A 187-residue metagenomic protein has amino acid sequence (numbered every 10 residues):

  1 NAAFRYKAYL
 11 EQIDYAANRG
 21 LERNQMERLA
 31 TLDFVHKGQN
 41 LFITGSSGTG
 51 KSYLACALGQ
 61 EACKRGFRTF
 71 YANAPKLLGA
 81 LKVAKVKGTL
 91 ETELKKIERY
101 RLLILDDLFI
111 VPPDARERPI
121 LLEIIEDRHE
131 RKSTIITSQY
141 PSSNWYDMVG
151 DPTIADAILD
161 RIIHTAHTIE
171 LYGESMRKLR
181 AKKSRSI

Functional and structural regions predicted by a protein language model:
N1-R23: Charged, amphipathic alpha-helical linker segments immediately N-terminal to NTP-binding catalytic cores
A3-A8, H36, E98, R161-H164: A generic structural signal for short, non-catalytic loop/turn and secondary-structure boundary residues
Q12, T44, N144-Y146: Short hinge/gating elements
L21-R99: Conserved P-loop
R68, A72, K76-R99, L105-I187: Replace "adjacent to P-loop NTPase cores in ATP/GTP-dependent enzymes" with "adjacent to NTP-binding cores
